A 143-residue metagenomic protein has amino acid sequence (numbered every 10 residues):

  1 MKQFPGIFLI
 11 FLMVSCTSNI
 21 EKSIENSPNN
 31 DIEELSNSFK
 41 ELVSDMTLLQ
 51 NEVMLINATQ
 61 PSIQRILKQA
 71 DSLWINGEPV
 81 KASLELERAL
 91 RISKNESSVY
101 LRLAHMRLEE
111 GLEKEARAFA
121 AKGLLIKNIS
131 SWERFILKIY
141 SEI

Functional and structural regions predicted by a protein language model:
V14-E34: Bacterial Sec signal peptide processing site at the extreme N-terminus
R88-A89, K122-G123: Canonical positions in the second alpha-helix
